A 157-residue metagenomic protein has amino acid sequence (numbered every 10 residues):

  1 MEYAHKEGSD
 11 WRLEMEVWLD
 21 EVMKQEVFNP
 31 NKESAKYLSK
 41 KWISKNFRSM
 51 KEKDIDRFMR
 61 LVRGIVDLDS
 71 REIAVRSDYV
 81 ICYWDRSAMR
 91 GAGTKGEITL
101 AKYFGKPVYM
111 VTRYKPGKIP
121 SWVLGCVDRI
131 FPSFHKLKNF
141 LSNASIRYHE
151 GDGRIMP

Functional and structural regions predicted by a protein language model:
M1-P157: Conserved catalytic or regulatory cores that recognize and/or transform ribose-phosphate-containing ligands
